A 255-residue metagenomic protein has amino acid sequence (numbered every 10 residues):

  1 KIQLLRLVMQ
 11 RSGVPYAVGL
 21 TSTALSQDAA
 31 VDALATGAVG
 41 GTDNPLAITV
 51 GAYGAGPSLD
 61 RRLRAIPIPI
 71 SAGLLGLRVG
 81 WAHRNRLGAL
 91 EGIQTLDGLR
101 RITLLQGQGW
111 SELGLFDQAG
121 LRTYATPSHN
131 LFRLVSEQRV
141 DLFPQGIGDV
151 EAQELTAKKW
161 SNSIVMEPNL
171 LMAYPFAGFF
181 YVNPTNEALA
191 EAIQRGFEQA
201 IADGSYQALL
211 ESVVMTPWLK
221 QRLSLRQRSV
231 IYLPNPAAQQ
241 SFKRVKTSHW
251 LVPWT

Functional and structural regions predicted by a protein language model:
K1-L59, I193: Extracytoplasmic small-molecule ligand-binding "clamshell" domains of the periplasmic binding protein/Venus flytrap
L4-G19, G92-L99, G107-H129, E154-W160: Ligand-binding cleft/hinge of the Venus flytrap
A29-A35, L131-L134, V140: Short, hydrophobic alpha-helical packing/hinge segments within bilobed ligand-binding/sensory domains
L46-R61, F143-S163: A ligand-binding cleft/hinge motif common to bilobed small-molecule-binding domains
G54-P57, L87, G109-L113, G148-E151 (+1 more regions): Solvent-exposed loop/turn segments at secondary-structure junctions within structured extracellular/periplasmic domains
R64-G114: A conserved helix-loop-strand patch within extracytoplasmic ligand-binding domains of the periplasmic binding
G73-V79, H83, L155-Q194, T216-Q240 (+2 more regions): Periplasmic-binding protein-like
Q199-V213: Periplasmic-binding protein-like
